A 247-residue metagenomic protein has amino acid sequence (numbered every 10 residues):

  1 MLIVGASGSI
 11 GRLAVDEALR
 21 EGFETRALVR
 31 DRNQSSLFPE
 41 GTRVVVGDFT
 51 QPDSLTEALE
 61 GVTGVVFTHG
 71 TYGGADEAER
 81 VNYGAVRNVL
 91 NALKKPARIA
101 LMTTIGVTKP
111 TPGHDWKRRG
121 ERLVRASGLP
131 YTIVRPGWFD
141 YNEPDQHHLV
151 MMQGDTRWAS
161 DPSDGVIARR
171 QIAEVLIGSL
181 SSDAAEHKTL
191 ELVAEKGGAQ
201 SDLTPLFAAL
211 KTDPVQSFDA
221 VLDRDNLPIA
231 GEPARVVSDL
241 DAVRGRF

Functional and structural regions predicted by a protein language model:
M1-F23: N-terminal Rossmann NAD(P)H-binding glycine-rich loop of SDR-like oxidoreductase domains
L2, A27, R32-N88, A92: NAD(P)H-binding glycine-rich loop region in Rossmannoid oxidoreductase-like domains and their noncatalytic homologs
G5, V29, T103, V193-A194: Short beta-strand/turn micro-motifs composed of small residues that flank or help shape donor/cofactor-binding pockets
I10, V65, V124, V134 (+2 more regions): Non-catalytic, hydrophobic alpha-helical segments
E24, R43, P130-T132, K188: Conserved beta-strand segments of alpha/beta enzyme cores
Q51, A85, G120, A168-Q171: Conserved cofactor-binding/catalytic machinery of classical short-chain dehydrogenase/reductase
T71-W158: Glycine-/Pro-rich loop/turn segments that contact NAD(P) or position catalytic residues in Rossmann-like domains
N142-E143, H148-F247: Active-site-lining helix/loop region of Rossmann-like oxidoreductase modules
